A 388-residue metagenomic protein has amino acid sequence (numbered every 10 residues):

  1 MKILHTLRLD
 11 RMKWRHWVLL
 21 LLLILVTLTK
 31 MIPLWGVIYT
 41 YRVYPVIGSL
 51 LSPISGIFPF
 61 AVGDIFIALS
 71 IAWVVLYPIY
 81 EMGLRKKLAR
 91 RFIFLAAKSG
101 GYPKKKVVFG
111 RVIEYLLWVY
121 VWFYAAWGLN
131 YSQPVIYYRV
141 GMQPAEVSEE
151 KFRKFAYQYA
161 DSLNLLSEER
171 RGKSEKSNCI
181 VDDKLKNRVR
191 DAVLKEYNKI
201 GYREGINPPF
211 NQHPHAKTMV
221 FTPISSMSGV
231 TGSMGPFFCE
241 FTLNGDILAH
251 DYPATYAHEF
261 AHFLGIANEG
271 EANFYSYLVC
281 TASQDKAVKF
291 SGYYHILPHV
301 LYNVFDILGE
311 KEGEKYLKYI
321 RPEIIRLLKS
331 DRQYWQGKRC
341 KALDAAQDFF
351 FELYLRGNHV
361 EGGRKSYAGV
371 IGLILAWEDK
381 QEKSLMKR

Functional and structural regions predicted by a protein language model:
M1-L9, L84-V108: Membrane-interfacial, low-structure loops and terminal tails that flank and connect transmembrane helices in multi-pass
L7-L20, V107-V112: Alpha-helical transmembrane segments and their helix-start/interface "positive-inside/aromatic belt" motifs in integral
L20-R85: Membrane-embedded alpha-helical segments of integral membrane proteins
P59, Y252-L278: Active-site recognition of the HExxH zinc-binding catalytic motif
M82, Y102-T231, G235-C239: Contiguous, non-catalytic segments that form substrate-binding/exosite surfaces or channel walls
F152-Y159, A267-G313: Post-HExxH zinc-binding segment in Zn-dependent metallohydrolases
P236-F238, L248-Y252: Extracytoplasmic
I325-R388: Pan-zinc metallopeptidase signature
